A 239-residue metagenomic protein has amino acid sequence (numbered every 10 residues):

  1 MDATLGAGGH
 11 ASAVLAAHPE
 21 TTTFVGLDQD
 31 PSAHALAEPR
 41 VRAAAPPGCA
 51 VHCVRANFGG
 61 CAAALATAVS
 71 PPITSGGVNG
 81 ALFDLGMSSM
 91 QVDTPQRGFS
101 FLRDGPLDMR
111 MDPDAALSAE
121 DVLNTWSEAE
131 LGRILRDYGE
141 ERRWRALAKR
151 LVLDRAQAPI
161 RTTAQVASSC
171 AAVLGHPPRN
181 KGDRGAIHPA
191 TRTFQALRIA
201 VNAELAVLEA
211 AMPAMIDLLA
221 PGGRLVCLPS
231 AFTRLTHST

Functional and structural regions predicted by a protein language model:
M1-T239: S-adenosyl-L-methionine-dependent methyltransferase catalytic core, i.e., the SAM/SAH-binding region
